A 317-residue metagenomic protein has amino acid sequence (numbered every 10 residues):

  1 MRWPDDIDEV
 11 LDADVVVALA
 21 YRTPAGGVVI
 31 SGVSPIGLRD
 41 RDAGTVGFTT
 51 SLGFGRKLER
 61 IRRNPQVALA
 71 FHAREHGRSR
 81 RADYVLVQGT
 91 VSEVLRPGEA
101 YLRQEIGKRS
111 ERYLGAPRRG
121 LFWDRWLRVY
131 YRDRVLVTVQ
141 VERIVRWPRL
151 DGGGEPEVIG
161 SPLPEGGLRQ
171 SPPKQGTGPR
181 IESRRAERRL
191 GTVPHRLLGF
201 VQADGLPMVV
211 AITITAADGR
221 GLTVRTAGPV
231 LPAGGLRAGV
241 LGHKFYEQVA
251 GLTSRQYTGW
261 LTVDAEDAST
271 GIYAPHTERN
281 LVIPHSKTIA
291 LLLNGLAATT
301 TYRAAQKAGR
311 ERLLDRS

Functional and structural regions predicted by a protein language model:
M1-A18, G166-L197: Short, basic/aromatic recognition patches
L11-T23, V67-F71, P194-V201, G239-L241: A short, Trp-centered hydrophobic/proline-enriched beta-strand micro-motif
L19, V33-P35: GNAT/GCN5-related N-acetyltransferase fold signature
I36-G77, T213-V249: A short mixed-secondary-structure module that forms the rim of ligand-binding clefts
R78-R185, R225-S317: Charged, gly/pro-rich active-site loop segments
